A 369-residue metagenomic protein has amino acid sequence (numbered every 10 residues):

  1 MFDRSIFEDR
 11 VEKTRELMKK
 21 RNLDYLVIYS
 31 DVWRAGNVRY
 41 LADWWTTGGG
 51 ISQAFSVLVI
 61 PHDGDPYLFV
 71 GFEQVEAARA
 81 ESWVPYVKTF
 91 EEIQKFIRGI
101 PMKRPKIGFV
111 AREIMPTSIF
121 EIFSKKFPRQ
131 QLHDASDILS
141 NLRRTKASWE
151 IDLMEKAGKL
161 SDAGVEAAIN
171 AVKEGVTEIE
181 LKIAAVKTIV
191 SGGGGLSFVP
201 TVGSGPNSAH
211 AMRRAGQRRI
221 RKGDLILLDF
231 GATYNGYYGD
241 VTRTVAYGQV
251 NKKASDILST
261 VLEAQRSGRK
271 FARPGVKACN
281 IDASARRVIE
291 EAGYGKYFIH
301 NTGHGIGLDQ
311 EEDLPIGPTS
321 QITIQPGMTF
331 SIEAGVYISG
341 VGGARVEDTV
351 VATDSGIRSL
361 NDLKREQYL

Functional and structural regions predicted by a protein language model:
M1-L369: Active-site neighborhoods and metal-handling regions in enzymes and metal-associated proteins
